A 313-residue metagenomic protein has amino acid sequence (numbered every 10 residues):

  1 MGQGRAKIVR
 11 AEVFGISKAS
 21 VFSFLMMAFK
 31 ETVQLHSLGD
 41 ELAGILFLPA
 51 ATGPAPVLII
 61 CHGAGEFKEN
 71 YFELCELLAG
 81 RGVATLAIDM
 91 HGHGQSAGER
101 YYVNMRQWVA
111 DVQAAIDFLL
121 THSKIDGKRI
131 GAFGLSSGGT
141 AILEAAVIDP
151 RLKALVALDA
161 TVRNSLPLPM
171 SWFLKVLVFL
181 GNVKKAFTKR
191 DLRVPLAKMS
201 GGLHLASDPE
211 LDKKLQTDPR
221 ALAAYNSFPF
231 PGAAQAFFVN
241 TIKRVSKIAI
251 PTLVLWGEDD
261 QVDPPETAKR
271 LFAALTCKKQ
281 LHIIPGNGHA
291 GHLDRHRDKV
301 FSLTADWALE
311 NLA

Functional and structural regions predicted by a protein language model:
L25-T52: N-terminal cap/lid segment of alpha/beta-hydrolase-fold proteins
A55, H62-E66: Active-site glycine-rich loops that stabilize anionic/oxyanionic intermediates across multiple enzyme folds
G65-F67, G94-D126: Catalytic nucleophile-loop/oxyanion-hole region of alpha/beta-hydrolase and closely related hydrolase-like folds
C75-G98: Conserved alpha/beta-hydrolase
L143-P219, A224-Y225: Alpha/beta-hydrolase-fold enzymes
I248, V254-W256: Short beta-strand/loop motif that positions the catalytic acidic residue of the alpha/beta-hydrolase fold
Q261-T267: Conserved alpha/beta-hydrolase "acid-adjacent" motif
Q280-A313: Catalytic active-site module of serine/aspartate enzymes centered on a nucleophile-bearing elbow/loop
